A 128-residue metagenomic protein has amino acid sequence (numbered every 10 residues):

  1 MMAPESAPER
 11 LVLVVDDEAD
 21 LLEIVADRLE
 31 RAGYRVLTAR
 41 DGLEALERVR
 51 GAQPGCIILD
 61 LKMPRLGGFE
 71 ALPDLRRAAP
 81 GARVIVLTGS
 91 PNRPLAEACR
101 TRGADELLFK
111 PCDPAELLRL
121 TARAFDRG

Functional and structural regions predicted by a protein language model:
M1-L13, A115-G128: Non-catalytic signal-transmission and effector/linker regions of two-component phosphorelay proteins
E23-R31: Charged docking surfaces used in two-component/phosphorelay signaling
R40-E44, L66-E70: Acidic catalytic/metal-coordinating carboxylates
E47, F69-P80: Short amphipathic alpha-helix used as the core "switch/output" element in two-component signaling
A52-I58: Active-site beta3 strand of CheY-like receiver
M63: Receiver (REC) domain active-site loop signature in two-component systems and cognate sites in sensor histidine kinases
E70, P91-E106, R119: Alpha4 helix (beta4-alpha4-beta5 surface) of REC/receiver domains from two-component response regulators
